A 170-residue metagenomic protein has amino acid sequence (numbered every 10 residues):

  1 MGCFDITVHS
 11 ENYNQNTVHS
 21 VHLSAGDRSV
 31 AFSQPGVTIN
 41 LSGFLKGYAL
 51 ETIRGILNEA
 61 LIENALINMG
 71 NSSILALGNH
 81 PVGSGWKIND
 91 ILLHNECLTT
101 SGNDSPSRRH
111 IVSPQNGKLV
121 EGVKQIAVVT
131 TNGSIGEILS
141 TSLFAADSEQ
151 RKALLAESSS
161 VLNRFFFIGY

Functional and structural regions predicted by a protein language model:
G2-Y170: Mature catalytic core of soluble alpha/beta enzymes
